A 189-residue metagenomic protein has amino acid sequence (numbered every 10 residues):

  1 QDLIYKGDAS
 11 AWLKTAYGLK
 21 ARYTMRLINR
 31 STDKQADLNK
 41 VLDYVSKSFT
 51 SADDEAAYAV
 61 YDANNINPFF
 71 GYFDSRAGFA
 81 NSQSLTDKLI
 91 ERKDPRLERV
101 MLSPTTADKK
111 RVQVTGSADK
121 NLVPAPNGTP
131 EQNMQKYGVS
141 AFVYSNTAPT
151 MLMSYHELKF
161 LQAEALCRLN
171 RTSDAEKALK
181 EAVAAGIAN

Functional and structural regions predicted by a protein language model:
Q1-L161, A165-A188: Structured, solvent-exposed acidic/aromatic patches
